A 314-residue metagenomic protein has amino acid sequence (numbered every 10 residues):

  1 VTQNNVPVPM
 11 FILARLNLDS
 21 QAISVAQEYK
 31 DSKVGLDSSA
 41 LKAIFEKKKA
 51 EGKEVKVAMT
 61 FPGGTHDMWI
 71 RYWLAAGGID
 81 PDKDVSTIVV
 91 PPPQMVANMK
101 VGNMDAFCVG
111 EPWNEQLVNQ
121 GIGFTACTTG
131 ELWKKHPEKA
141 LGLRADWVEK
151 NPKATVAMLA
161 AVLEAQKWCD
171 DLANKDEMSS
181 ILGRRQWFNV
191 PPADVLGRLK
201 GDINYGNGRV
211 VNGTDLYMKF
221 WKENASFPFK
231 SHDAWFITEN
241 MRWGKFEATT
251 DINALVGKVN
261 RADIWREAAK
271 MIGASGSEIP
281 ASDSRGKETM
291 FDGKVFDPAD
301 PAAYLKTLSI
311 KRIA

Functional and structural regions predicted by a protein language model:
V1-V90, V101-E115, I122-K135, D292 (+2 more regions): Short, glycine-/small- and polar/acidic-enriched structural segments that line small-molecule recognition paths
Q21-V34, H136-K153, W168: A bilobed periplasmic-binding-protein/Venus flytrap-type ligand-binding module shared by bacterial periplasmic
D67, R71, V96, E111-N114 (+4 more regions): Extracytoplasmic/secreted envelope proteins and their assembly/folding machinery, especially bacterial periplasmic
D80-V85, E149-T155: Inter-helical turn/loop segments and adjacent helix faces that build the functional surface of alpha-helical bundle
V90-V96: Beta-rich nucleic-acid/ligand-interaction surfaces
N98-K100, N240: Hydrophobic residues within well-ordered alpha-helices
N151-R261: Secondary-structure end/capping motifs
A234-A314: Conserved C-terminal helix/tail region of periplasmic/extracytoplasmic solute-binding proteins
